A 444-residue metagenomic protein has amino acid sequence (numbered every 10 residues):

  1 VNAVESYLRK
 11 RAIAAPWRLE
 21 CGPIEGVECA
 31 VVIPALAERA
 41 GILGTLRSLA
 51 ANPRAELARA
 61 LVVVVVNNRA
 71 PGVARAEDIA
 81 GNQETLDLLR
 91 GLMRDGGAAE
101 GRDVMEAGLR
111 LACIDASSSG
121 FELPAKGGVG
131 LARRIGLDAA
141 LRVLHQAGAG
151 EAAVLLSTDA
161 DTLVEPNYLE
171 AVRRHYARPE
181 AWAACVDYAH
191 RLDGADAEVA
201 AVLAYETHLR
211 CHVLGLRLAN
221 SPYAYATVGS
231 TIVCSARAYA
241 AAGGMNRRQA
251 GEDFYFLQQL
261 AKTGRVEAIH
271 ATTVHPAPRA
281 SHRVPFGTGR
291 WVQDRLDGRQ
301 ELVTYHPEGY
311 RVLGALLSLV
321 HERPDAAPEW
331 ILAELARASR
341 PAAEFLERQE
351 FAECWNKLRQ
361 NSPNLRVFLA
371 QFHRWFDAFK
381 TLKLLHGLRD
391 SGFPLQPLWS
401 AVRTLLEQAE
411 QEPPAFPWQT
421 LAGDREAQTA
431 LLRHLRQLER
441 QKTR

Functional and structural regions predicted by a protein language model:
V1-S6, Q293-R444: Terminal low-complexity segments of carbohydrate-biosynthetic enzymes
L8-K10, P71-A152: Active-site-proximal specificity loops/subdomain of glycosyltransferases
C21-E25, T45-R59, N68-G72, G81-D95: Short, acidic, metal-binding catalytic loop of nucleotide-sugar glycosyltransferases
C29-E38, N52, V65-N68: A conserved hydrophobic helix/loop-capping motif in glycosyltransferases and polysaccharide synthases
D138, G150-H175: Acidic donor-binding/catalytic loop of UDP-sugar-dependent glycosyltransferases, especially processive GT2
L163-L203: Conserved donor NDP-sugar-binding/catalytic core segment of glycosyltransferases
V213-V233: A recurrent flexible, glycine/aromatic-enriched loop bordering the glycosyltransferase active site that acts as
R248-Y255: Acidic donor-binding loop at a coil-to-helix junction in glycosyltransferase catalytic cores that engages
